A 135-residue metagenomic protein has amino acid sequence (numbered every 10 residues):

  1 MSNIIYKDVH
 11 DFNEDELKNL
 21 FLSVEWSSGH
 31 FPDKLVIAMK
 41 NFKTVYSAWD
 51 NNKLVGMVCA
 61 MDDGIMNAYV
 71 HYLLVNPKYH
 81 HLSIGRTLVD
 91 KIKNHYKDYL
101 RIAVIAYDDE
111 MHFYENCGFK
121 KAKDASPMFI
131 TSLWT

Functional and structural regions predicted by a protein language model:
M1-P32, A125-M128, T135: Short amphipathic alpha-helix that is part of the acyltransferase structural core
V9, H71, I105-A106: Small/polar loops that bind or transfer phosphate-bearing groups
K34-L73: A conserved beta-strand-loop-helix scaffold within acyl/acetyltransferase catalytic domains
Y79-L88: Conserved acetyl-CoA pyrophosphate-binding loop and the N-cap/start of the following alpha-helix in GNAT-like
D98-S132: Conserved active-site alpha-helix within GNAT-family acetyltransferase domains
